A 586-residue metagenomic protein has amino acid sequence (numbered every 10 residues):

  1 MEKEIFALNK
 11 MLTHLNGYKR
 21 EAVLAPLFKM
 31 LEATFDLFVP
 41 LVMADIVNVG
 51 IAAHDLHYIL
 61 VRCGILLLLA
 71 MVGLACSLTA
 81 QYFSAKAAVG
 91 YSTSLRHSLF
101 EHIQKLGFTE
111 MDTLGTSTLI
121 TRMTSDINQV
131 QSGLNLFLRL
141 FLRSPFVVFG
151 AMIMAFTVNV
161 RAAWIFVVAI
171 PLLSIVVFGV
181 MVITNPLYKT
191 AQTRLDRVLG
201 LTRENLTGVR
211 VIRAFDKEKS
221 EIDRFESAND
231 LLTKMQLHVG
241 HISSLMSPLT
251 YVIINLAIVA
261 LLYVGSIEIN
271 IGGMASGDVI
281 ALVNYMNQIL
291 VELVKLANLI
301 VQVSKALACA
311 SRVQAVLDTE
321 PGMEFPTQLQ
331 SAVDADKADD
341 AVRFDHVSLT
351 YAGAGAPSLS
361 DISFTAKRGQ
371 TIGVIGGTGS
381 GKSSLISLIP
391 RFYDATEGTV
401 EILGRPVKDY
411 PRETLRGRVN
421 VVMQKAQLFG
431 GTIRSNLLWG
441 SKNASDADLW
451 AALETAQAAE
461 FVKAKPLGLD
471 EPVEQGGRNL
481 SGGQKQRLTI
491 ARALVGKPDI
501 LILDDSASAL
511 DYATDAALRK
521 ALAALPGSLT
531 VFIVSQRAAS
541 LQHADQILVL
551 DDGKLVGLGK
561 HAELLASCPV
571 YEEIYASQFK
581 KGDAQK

Functional and structural regions predicted by a protein language model:
M1-F38, M43, I51-L66, V72 (+17 more regions): Membrane-integrated ABC transporters
E2-K3, A53-H54, V89, H97-T121 (+6 more regions): Short intracellular "coupling" helices and adjacent cytoplasmic loop segments at the cytosolic face of multi-pass
L12, G17-R20, K105-T109, S125-L138 (+8 more regions): An intracellular "coupling" helix at the cytosolic face of ABC transporter transmembrane type-1 domains
G17, E21-T34, D45, L66-L69 (+4 more regions): Transmembrane helices of ABC transporter permease
V39, M43, A80, S84 (+7 more regions): Hydrophobic/aromatic residues in alpha-helical transmembrane segments
H54-V61, M154-V168, H238-R312, V316-L317: Helix-loop-helix
V333-K586: ABC-type nucleotide-binding domain
